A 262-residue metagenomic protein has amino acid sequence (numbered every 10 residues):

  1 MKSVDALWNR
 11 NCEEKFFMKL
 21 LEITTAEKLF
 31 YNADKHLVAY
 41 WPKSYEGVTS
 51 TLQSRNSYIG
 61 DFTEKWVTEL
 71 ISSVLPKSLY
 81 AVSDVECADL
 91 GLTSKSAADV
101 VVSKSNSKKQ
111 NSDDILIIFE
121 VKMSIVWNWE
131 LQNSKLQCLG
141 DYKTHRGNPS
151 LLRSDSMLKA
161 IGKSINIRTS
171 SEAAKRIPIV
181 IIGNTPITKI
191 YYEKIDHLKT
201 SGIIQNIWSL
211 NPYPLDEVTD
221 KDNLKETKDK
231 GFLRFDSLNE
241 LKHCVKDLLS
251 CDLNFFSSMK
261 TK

Functional and structural regions predicted by a protein language model:
M1-Y80, K262: Interdomain/boundary linker segments immediately adjacent to catalytic/signaling cores
T63, L92-K95, K159: Short, glycine/acidic-rich beta->alpha junctions
T68, S72-S107: A short acidic/basic microdomain associated with nuclease active sites
L70-S73, K163-S170, H197: A generic secondary-structure signal
A97, L116-E120: Short hydrophobic-acidic sequence motifs that mark active-site Asp/Glu residues
N106-D114: Short, solvent-exposed loop/turn segments that connect beta-strands within catalytic domains and beta-strand-rich
N111, V121-K189: Catalytic cores of nucleic-acid endonucleases
A173, N184-K262: Non-catalytic C-terminal interaction segments of nucleic acid-processing enzymes
